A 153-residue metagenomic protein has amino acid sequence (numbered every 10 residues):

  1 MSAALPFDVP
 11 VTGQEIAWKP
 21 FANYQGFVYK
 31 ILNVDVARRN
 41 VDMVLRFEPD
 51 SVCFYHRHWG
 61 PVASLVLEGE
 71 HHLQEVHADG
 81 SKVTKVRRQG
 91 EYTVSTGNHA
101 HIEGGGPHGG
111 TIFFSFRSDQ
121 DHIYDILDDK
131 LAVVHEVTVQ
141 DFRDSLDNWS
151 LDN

Functional and structural regions predicted by a protein language model:
M1-R39, V83-K85, D128-N153: A short, N-terminal "cap"/entry segment at the start of jelly-roll beta-barrel domains of the cupin/DSBH fold
K30-L45, I112, F116: Short, contiguous, helix-prone interaction/anchoring segments in small proteins
I31-R38, P49-P61: Active-site region of the double-stranded beta-helix
V36, H77-G106: Short acidic-glycine-tyrosine-enriched beta hairpin
L45, F54-R57, P61-V66, T84-K85 (+1 more regions): His/acidic/aromatic-lined binding-pocket segments of jelly-roll/cupin-type domains and related regulatory beta-sandwich
P49, H58-A78: Glycine- and acidic-residue-biased ligand/ion/polar-headgroup-sensing regions
S51-F54, H72-L73, E91-E103, Q120-H122: Histidine-centered metal-chelating micro-motifs
V94, P107-Y124: A short hydrophobic beta-strand segment most commonly corresponding to one strand of the jelly-roll/cupin
